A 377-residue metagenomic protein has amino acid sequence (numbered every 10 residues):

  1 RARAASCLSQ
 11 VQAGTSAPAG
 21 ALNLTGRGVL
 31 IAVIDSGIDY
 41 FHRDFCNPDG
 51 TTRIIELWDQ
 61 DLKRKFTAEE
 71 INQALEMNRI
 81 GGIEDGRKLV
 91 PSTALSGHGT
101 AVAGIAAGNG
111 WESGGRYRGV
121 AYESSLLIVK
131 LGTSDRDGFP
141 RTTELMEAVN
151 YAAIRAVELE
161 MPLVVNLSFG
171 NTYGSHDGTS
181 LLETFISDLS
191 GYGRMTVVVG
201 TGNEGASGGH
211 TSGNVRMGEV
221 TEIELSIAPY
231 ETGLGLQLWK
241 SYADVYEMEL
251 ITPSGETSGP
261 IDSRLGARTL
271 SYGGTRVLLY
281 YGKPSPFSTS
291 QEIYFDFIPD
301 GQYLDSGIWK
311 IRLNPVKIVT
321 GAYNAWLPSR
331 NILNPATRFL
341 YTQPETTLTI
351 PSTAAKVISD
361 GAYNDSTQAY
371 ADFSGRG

Functional and structural regions predicted by a protein language model:
R1-G377: Loop-rich non-cytosolic ectodomains and luminal regions
